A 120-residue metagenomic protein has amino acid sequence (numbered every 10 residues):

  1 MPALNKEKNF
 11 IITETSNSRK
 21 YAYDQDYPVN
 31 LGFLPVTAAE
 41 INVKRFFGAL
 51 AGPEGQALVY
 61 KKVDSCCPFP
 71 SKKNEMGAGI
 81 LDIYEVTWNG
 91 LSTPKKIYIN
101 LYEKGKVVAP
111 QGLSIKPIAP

Functional and structural regions predicted by a protein language model:
M1-G79, W88-P120: N-terminal secretory-pathway/extracellular module detecting exported/lumenal segments and adjacent signal-anchor/first
